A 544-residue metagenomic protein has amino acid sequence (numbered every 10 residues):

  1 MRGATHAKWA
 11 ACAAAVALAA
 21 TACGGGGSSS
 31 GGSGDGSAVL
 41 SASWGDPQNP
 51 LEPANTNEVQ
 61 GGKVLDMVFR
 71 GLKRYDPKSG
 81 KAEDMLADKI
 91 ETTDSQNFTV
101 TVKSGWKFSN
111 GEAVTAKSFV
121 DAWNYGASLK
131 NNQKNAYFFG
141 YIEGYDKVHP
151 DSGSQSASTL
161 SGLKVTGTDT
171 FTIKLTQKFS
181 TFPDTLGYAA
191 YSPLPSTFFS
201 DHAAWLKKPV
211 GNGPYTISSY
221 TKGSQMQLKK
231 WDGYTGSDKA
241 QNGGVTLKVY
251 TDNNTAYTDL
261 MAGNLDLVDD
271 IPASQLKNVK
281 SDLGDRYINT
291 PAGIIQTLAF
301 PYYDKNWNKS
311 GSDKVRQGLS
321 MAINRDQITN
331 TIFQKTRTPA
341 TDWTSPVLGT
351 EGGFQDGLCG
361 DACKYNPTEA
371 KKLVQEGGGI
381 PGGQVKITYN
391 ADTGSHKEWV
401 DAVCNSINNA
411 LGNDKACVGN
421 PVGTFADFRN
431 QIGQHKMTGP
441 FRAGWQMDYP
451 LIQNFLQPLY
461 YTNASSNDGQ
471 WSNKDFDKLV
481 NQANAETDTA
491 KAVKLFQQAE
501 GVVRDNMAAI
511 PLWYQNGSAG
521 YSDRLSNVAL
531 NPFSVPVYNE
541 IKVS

Functional and structural regions predicted by a protein language model:
S43-D94, V210: N-terminal lobe/hinge region of extracytoplasmic solute-binding protein
E91, K164, T329, N413-R429 (+3 more regions): Extracytoplasmic/peripheral linker and loop segments enriched in polar/acidic and small residues with frequent Thr/Pro
E91, T101, S118, Y125-A127 (+1 more regions): Surface-exposed binding/hinge segments that line and control ligand-binding clefts or catalytic entry sites
V114-N124, T168-K174, G213-P214, N242-G244 (+4 more regions): Alpha-helical secondary-structure segments
K174-A240, G244: Gly/Pro-rich hinge or "lid" segments in bacterial periplasmic/extracellular proteins
S200-A203, D232-N278: Ligand-site clamp/hinge motif
T338-E376, D392-E398: Structural transition elements
A519-S544: Long beta-strand-rich cores associated with HINT superfamily self-processing modules
